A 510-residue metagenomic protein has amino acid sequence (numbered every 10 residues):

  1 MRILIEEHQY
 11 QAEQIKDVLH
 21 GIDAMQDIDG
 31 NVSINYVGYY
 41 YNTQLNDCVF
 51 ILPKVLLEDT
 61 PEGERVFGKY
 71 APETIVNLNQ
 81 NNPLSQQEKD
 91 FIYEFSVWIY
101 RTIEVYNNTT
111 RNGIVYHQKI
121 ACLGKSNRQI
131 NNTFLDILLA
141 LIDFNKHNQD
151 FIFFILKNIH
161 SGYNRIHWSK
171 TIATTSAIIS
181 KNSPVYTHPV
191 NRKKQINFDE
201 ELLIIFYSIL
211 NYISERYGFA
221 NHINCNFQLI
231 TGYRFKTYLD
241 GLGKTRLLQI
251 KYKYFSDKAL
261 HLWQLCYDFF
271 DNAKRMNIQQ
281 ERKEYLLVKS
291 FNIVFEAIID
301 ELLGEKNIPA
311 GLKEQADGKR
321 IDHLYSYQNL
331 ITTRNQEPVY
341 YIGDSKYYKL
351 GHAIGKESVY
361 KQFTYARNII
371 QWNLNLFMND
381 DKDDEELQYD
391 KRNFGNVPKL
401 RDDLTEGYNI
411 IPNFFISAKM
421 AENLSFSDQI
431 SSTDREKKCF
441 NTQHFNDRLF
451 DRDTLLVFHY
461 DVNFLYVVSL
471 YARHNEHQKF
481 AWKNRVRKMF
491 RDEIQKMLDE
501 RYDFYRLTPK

Functional and structural regions predicted by a protein language model:
M1-L242, K258-M276, Q280, L449-F450 (+2 more regions): Terminal, charged accessory segments of proteins
M1-L56, I278-K510: Catalytic core segments in nucleotide and nucleic-acid processing enzymes
H188-L203, Q249-S256, Y285-I293, G351-K356: Short, charged/polar micro-motifs that form catalytic or ligand-binding hotspots
T245-L303: Acidic, glycine-rich loop-and-beta core segments that form the ion-binding/anion-interacting portion of active sites
